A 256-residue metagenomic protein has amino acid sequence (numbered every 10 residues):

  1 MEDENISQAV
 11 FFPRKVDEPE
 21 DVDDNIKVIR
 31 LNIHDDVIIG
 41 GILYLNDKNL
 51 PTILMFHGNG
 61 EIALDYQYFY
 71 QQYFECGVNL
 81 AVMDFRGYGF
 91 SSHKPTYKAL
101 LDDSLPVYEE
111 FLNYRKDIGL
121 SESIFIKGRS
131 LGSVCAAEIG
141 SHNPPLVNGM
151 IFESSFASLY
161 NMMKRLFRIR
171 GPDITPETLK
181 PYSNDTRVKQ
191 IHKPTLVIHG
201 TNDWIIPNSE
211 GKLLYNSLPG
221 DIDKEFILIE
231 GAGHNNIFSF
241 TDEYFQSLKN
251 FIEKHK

Functional and structural regions predicted by a protein language model:
M1-N32, I39-I42: An N-terminal hydrophobic leader/cap segment in hydrolases
N59-Q72: The serine-hydrolase catalytic nucleophile loop
F69, N184, K193, P207-N216: Short alpha-helix in the alpha/beta-hydrolase fold that links the catalytic acid
Y73-S92: Conserved alpha/beta-hydrolase
P95-D117, T186: Alpha/beta-hydrolase active-site loop
C135-R187, S239: Hydrolase active-site cap/lid region
I191-H192, V197-H199, D203: Short beta-strand/loop motif that positions the catalytic acidic residue of the alpha/beta-hydrolase fold
A232-F245: Catalytic histidine-centered segment of alpha/beta-hydrolase-like enzymes
